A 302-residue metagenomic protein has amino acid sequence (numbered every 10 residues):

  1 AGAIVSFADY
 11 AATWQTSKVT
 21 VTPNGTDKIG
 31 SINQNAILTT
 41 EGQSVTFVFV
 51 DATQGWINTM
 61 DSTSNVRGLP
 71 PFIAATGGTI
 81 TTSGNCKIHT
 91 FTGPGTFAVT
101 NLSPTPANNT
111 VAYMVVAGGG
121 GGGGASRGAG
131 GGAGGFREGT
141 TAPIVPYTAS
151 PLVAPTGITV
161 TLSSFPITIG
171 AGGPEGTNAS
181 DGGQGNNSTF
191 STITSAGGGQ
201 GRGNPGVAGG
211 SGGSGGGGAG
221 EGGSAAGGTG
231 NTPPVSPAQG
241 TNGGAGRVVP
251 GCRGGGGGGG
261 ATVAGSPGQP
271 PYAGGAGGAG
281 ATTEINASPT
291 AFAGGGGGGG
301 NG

Functional and structural regions predicted by a protein language model:
G2-I4, A8-G302: Glycine-biased low-complexity/repetitive sequence motifs
